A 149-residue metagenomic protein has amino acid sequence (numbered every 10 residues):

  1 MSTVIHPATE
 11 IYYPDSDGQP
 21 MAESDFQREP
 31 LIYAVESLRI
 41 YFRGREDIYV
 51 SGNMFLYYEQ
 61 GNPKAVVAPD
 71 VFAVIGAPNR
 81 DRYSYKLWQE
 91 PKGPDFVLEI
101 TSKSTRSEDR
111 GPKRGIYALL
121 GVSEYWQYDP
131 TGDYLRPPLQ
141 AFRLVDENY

Functional and structural regions predicted by a protein language model:
M1-Y149: Gly/Pro/Ser/Thr-rich low-complexity, intrinsically disordered segments predominantly at protein N-termini
